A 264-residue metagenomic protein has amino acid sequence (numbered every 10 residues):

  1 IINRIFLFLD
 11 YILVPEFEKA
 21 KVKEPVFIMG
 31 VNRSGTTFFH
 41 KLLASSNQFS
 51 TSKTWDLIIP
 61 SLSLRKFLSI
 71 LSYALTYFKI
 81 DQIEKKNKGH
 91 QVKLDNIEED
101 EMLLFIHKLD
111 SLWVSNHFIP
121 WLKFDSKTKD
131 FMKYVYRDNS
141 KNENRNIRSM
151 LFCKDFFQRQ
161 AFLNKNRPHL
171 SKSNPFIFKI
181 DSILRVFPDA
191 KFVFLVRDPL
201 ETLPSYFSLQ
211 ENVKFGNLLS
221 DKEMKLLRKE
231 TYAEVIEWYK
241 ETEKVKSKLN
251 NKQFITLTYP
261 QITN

Functional and structural regions predicted by a protein language model:
I1-F17: A transmembrane-helix-recognition feature enriched in membrane-embedded lipid enzymes and envelope glyco-/phospholipid
I12-V14, N139, E143-P168, S173-N264: PAPS-dependent sulfotransferase catalytic domain
K23-P25: Pre-Walker A (Motif I) flank of P-loop NTPase domains
I28-N47: Glycine-rich phosphate-binding P-loop
S45-W55: Post-Walker A helix-loop "phosphate-sensing" segment adjacent to the P-loop in P-loop NTPases
W55-I59, V196-P199: Short, acidic/turn-prone active-site loops that include or flank metal/cofactor- and phosphate-binding residues
I58-H169: PAPS-dependent sulfation machinery
